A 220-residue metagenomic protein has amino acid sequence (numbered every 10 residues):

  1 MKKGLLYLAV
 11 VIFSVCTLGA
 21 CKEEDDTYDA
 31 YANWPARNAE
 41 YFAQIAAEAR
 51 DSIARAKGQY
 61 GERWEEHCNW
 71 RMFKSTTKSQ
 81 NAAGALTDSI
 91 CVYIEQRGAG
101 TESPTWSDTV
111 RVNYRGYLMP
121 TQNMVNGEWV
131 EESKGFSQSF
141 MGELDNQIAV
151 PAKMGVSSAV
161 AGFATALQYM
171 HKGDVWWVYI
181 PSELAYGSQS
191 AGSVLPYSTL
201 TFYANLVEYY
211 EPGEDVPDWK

Functional and structural regions predicted by a protein language model:
M1-A9: Bacterial N-terminal signal peptides that target proteins for export
G4-L5, C21-K220: Cross-family detector of peptidyl-prolyl cis-trans isomerase
C16-A20: C-terminal motif of bacterial Sec signal peptides marking the signal peptidase cleavage site
